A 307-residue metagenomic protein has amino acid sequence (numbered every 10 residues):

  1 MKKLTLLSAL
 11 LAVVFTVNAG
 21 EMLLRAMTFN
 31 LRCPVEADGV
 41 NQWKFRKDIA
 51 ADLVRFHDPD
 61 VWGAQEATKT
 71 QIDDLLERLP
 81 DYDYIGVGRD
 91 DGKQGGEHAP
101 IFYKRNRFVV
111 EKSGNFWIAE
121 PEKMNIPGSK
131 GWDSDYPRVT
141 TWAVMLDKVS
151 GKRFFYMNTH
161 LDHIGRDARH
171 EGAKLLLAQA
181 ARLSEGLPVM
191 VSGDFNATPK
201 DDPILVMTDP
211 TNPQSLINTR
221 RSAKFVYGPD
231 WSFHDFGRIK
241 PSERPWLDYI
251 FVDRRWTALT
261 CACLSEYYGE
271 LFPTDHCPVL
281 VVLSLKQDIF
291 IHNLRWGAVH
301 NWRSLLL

Functional and structural regions predicted by a protein language model:
K2, N18-R78, D90-E97, K174 (+3 more regions): N-terminal, active-site-proximal structural segment of metallo-dependent hydrolase catalytic domains
L4-V14: Sec-dependent N-terminal signal peptides
L24-L31, A50-L75, F102, A143 (+5 more regions): Active-site beta-strand/loop signature of hydrolases that rely on acidic residues for catalysis
L31-P34, A67-Q71, R89-K93, R107-F108 (+5 more regions): Solvent-exposed loop/turn segments at secondary-structure junctions within structured extracellular/periplasmic domains
C33-V40, E111, R166, Y227-D230 (+1 more regions): Short, solvent-exposed loop/turn elements at domain surfaces
V35-D38, K123-W132, T159-R166: Surface-exposed cleft-lining segments at the edges of enzyme active sites
G63-F155, C263-L264: Structured beta-strand-rich core segments of catalytic domains in phosphoester-bond hydrolases
D167, E171, A178-V189, A197-W296 (+1 more regions): Metal-dependent phosphoester-hydrolase catalytic domains
